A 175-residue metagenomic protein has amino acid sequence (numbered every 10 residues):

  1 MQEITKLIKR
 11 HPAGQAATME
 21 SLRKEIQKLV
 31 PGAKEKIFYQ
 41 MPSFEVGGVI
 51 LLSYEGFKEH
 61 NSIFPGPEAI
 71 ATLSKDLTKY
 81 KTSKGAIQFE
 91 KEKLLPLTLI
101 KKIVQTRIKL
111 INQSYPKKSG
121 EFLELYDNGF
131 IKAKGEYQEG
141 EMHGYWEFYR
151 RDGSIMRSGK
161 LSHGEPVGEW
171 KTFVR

Functional and structural regions predicted by a protein language model:
M1-F130, Q138, R151, R175: Charge-dense, helix-prone N-terminal extensions
K118, A133-M142, R157-V167: Conserved anchor residues at repeat-unit boundaries in beta-strand-based tandem repeats, strongest for the MORN repeat
